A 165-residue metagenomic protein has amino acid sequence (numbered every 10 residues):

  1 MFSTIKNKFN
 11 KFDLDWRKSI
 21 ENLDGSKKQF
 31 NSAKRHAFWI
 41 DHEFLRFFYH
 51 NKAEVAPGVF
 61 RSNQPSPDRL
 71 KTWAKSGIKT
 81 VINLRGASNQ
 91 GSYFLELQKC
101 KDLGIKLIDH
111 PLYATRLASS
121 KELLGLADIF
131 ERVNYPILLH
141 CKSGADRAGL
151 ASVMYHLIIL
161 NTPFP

Functional and structural regions predicted by a protein language model:
M1-I137, V153-P165: Cys-dependent protein tyrosine phosphatase-like superfamily
C141: Short cysteine clusters
G144: Substrate/cofactor-recognition hotspot
A148: Ser/Thr-glycine-rich phosphate-binding loops at phosphate-binding pockets of nucleotides, nucleotide cofactors
